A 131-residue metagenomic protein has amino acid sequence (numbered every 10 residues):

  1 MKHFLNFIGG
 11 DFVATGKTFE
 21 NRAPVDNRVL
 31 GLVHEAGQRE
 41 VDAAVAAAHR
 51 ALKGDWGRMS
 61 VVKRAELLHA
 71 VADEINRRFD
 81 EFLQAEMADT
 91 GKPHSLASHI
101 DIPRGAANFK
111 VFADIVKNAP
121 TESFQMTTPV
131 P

Functional and structural regions predicted by a protein language model:
M1-P131: N-terminal Rossmann-like NAD(P)+-binding subdomain of aldehyde/semialdehyde dehydrogenases
